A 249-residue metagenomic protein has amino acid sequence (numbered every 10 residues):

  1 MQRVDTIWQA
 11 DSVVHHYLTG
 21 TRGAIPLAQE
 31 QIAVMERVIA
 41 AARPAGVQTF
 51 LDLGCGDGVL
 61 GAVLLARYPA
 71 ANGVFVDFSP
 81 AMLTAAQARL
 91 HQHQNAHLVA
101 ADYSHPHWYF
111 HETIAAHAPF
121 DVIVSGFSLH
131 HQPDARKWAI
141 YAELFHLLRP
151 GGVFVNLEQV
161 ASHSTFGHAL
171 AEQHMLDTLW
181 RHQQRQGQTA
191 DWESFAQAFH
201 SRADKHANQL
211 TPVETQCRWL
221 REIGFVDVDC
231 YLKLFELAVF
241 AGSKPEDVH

Functional and structural regions predicted by a protein language model:
M1-A45, V59: Conserved class I S-adenosyl-L-methionine
T49-L53, V59-F110: Class I SAM-dependent methyltransferase SAM/SAH-binding core
V124: A conserved beta-strand element that flanks and buttresses the S-adenosyl-L-methionine
F127-S128: Short catalytic micro-motifs in class I SAM-dependent methyltransferases
W138-P150: A short glycine-rich, Lys/Arg-flanked "PGG" loop and its adjoining helix->strand segment in the class I
G151-Q159: Conserved beta-strand signature within the Rossmann-like core of class I S-adenosyl-L-methionine
Q159-R221: C-terminal alpha-helical "lid/dimerization" subdomain adjacent to the S-adenosyl-L-methionine
I223-H249: Core SAM-dependent methyltransferase catalytic element
